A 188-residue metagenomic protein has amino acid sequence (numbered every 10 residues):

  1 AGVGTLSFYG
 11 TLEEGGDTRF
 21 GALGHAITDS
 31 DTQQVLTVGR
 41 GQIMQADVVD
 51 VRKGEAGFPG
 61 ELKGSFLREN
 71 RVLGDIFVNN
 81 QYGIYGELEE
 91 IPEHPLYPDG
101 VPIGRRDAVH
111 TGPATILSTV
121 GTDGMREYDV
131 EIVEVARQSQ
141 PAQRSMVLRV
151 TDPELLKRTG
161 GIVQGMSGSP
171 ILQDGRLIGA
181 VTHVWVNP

Functional and structural regions predicted by a protein language model:
A1-Q164, Q173-R176, T182, P188: Serine endopeptidase catalytic core focused on the charge-relay Asp
S167: Active-site rim segments in enzyme catalytic domains, especially the processed small/beta chain of N-terminal
